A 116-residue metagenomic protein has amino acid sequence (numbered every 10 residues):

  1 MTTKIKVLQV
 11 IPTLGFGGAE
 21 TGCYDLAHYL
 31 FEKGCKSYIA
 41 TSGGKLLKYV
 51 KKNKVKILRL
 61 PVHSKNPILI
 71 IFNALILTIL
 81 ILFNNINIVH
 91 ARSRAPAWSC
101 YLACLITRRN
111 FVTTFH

Functional and structural regions predicted by a protein language model:
K4-I5, Q9-G17, T21-I68: N-terminal strand-loop element at the rim of the active site of nucleotide-sugar-dependent glycosyltransferases
A19, I70-N73, P96: Conserved donor sugar-nucleotide recognition element shared by glycan-biosynthetic enzymes
V55, T107-F111: A short helix->loop->beta-strand "cap" motif at the edges of active sites that frequently abuts
L80-N87: Glycine-rich phosphate-binding loop signature in dinucleotide/nucleotide-binding domains
N87-I88, N110-V112: Short, Asp-centered acidic motifs that coordinate Mg2+ and/or phosphate in catalytic or ligand-binding sites
A91-A97, F115: Short His-centered aromatic/hydrophobic patch
